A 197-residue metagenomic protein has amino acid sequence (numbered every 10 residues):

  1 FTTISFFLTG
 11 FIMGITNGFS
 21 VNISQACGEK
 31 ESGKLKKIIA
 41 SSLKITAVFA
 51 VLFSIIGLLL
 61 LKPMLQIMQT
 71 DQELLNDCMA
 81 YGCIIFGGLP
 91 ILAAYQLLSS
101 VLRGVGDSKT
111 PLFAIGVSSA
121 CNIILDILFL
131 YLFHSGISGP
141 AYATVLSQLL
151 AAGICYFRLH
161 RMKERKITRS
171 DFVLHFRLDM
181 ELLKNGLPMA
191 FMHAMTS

Functional and structural regions predicted by a protein language model:
F1-I55, L92-P111: Small-residue-rich hydrophobic transmembrane alpha-helices
F6, T46, I85, P111 (+4 more regions): Residue-level signature of transmembrane alpha-helical cores of multipass secondary-active transporters and flippases
F7-G10, N122-I127, A151-Y156: Hydrophobic transmembrane alpha-helices of multi-pass small-molecule transporters
G14, I55, S119-I123, L149: Hydrophobic/small/kink-forming positions within alpha-helical transmembrane segments of polytopic membrane proteins
I23-P90, L132-L187: Short alpha-helical transmembrane segments in multi-pass integral membrane proteins
T46, V101-I127, S138, Y142-V145: Alpha-helical transmembrane segments of multi-pass membrane transporters/permeases
V51, I55, A93-A94, I124 (+2 more regions): Hydrophobic alpha-helical segments of membrane proteins
